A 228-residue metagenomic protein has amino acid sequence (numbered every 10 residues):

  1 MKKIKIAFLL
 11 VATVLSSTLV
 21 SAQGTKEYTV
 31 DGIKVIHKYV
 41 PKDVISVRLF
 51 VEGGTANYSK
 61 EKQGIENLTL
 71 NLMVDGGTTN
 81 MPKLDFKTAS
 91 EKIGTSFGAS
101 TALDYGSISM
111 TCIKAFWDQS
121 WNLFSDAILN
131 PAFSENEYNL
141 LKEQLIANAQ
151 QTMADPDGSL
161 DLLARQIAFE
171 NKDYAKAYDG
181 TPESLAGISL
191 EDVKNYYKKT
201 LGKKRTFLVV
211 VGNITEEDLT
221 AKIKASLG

Functional and structural regions predicted by a protein language model:
M1-K5, T88-G228: Charge-rich, well-structured scaffold segments of protease-associated domains
A7-T18: Bacterial N-terminal signal peptides
V20-G24: Boundary at the C-terminal end of the N-terminal hydrophobic targeting segment
T25, I33-V35, T206: Short, conserved active-site loop motifs that form the nucleotide-linked donor/cofactor pocket
T29-T55: N-terminal targeting signals for Sec/Tat export/insertion, comprising classic cleavable signal peptides
K42-D43, T55-N57, T79, K114-W117 (+1 more regions): Solvent-exposed loop/turn segments at secondary-structure junctions within structured extracellular/periplasmic domains
R48-T111, A177-Y178: M16/MPP (pitrilysin/insulinase) zinc-metallopeptidase core fold and M16-derived inactive scaffolds
